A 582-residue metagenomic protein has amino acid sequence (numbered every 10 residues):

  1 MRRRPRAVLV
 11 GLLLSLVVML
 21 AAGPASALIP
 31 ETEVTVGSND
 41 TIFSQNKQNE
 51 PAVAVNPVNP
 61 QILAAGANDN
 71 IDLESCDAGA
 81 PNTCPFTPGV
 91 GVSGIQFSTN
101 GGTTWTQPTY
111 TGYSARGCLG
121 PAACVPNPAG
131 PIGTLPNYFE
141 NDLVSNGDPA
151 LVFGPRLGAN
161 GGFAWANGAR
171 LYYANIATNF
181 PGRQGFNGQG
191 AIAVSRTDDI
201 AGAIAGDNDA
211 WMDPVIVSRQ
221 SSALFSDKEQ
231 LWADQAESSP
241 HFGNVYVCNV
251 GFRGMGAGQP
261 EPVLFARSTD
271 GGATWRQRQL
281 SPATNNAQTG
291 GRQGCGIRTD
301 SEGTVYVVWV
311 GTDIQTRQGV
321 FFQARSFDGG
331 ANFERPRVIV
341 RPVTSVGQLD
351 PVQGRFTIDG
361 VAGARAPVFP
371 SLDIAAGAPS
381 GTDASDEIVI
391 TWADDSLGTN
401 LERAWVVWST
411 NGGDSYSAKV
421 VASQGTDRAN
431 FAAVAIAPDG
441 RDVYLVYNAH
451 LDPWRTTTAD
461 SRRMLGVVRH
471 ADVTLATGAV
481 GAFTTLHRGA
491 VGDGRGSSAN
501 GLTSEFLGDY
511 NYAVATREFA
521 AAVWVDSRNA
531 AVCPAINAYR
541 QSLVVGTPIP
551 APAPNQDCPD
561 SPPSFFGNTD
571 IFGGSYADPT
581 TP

Functional and structural regions predicted by a protein language model:
M1-L12: Bacterial N-terminal signal peptides that target proteins for export
V10-A21: Bacterial N-terminal signal peptides
A25-P582: C-terminal PAP-associated
